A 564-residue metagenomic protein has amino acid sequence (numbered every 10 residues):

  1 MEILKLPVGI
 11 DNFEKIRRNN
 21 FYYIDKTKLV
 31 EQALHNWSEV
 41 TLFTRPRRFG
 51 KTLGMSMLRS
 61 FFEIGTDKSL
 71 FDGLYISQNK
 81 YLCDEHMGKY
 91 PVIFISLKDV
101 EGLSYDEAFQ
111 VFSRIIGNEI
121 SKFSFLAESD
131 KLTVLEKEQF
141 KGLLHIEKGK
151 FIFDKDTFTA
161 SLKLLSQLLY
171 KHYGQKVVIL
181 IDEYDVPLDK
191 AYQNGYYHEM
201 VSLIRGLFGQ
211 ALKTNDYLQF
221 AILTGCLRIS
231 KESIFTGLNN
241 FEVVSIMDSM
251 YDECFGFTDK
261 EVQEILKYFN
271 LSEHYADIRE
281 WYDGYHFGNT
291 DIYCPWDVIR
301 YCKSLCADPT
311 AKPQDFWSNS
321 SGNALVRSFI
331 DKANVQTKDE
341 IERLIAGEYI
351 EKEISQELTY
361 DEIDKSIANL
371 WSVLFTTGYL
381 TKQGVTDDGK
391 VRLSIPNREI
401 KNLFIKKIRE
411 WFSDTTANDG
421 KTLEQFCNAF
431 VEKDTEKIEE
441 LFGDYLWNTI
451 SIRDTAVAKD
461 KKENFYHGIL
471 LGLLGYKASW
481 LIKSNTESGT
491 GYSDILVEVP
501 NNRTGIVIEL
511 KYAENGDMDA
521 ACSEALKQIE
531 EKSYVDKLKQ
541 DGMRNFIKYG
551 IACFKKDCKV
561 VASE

Functional and structural regions predicted by a protein language model:
M1-N79: Walker A/P-loop-proximal flanking segment of P-loop NTPase domains
V8-R17, E107, V111-T159, P187-Y192: Conserved P-loop NTPase mechanochemical-coupling segment
G9, S60-F125: P-loop NTPase motor core
I120, S161-H172, E199-Q219, Y534-K537: Substrate-engagement module of ASCE P-loop NTPases
V178-D182, G206, Q219-C226: Structural recognition of the conserved hydrophobic beta-strand(s) that form the central parallel beta-sheet of P-loop
S233-G237, V244-K303, E340: Amphipathic alpha-helical segments of the small helical/lid subdomains adjacent to P-loop NTPase cores
F241-E242, Y293-S533, C558-E564: Extended alpha-helical interface modules used as scaffolds for assembling large macromolecular complexes
K537, D541-E564: Domain-level recognition of nuclease-like catalytic cores that cleave nucleotide substrates
